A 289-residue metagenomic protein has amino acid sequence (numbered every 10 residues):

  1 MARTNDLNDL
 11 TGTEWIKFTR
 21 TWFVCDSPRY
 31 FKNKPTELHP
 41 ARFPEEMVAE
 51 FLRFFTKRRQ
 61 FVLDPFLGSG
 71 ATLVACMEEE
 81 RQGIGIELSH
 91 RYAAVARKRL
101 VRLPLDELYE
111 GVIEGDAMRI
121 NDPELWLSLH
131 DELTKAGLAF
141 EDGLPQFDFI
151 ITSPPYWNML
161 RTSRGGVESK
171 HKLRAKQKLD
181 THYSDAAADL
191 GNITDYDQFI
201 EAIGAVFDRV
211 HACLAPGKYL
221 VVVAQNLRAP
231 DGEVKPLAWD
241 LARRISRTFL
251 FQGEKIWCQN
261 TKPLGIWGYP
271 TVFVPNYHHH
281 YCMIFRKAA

Functional and structural regions predicted by a protein language model:
M1-A289: Class I S-adenosyl-L-methionine-dependent methyltransferase catalytic core
